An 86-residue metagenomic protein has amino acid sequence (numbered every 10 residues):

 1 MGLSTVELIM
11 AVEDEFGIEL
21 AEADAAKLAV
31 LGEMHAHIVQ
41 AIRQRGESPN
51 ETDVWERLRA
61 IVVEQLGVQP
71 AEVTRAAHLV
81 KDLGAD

Functional and structural regions predicted by a protein language model:
M1-A85: Phosphopantetheine-dependent thiolation modules in NRPS/PKS and related acyl-activating systems
